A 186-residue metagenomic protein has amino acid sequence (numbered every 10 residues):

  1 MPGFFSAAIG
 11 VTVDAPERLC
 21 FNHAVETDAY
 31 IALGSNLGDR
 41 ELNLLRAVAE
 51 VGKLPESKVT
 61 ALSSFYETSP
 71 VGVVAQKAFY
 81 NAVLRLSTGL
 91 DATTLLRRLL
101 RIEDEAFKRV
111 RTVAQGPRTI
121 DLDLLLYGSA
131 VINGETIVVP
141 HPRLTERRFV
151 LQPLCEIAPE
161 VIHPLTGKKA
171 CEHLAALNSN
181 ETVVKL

Functional and structural regions predicted by a protein language model:
F4-F5, F21: Aromatic (phenylalanine/tyrosine) cluster motif
T12, F21-N22: Short, positively charged and aromatic/hydrophobic N-terminal segments
E26-Y30: Extreme N-terminal starter segment of soluble prokaryotic enzymes
S35, L84-T88, G128: Short beta-strand-to-loop capping motifs
R46, V51-D91: Short, surface-exposed acidic-centric catalytic microdomains
S63, V71-A78, L90-R97, R101-L186: Flexible, gly/pro- and Lys/Arg-enriched active-site loops
